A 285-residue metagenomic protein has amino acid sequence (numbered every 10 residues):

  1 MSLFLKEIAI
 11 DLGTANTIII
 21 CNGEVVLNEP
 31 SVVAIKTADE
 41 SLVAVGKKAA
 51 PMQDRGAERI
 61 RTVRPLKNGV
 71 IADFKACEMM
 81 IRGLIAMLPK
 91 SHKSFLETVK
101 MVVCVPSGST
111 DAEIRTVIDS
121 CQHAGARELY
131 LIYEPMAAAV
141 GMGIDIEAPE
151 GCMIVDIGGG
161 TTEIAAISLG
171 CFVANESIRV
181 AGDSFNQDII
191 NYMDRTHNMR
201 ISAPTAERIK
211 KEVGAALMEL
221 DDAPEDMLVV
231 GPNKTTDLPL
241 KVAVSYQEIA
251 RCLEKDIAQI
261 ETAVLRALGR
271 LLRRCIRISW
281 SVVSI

Functional and structural regions predicted by a protein language model:
M1-I157, A165-S284: Nucleotide/phosphate-binding catalytic cleft detector across ATP-hydrolyzing and phosphate-transferring enzymes
